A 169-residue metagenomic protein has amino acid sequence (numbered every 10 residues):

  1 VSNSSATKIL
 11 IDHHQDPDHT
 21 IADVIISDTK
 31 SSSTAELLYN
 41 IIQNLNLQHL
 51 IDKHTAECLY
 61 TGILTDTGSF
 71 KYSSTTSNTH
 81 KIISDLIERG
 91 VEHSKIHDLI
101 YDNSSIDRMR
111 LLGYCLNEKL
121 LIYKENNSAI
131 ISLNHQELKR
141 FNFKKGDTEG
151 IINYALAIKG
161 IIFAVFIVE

Functional and structural regions predicted by a protein language model:
V1, H14-D16, H135-Q136: Short glycine-rich anion-binding loops that position phosphate/pyrophosphate groups of nucleotides and phosphorylated
S2-A6: Short, conserved loop/helix-junction motifs that constitute active-site signature segments in enzyme catalytic cores
T7-I11, V24-S27, A129, V165: Hydrophobic/aromatic beta-strand patches that form the interior of the parallel beta-sheet core in alpha/beta enzyme
K8-H13, S32-L37, E88-R89, Y154-I158: Glycine-rich loops and low-complexity Gly/Arg-rich segments that provide flexible linkers or classic glycine-based
H13-I82: Short alpha-helices
T65-E169: Hydrophobic helix-and-loop "lid/oligomerization" segment in the mid-to-C-terminal part of catalytic domains
